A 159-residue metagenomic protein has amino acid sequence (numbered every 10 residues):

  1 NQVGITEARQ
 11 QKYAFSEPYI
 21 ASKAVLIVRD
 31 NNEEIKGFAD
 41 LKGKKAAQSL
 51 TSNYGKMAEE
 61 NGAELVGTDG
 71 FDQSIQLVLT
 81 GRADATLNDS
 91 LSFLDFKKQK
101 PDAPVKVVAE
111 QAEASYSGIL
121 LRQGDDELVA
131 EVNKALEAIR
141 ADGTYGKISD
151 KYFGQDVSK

Functional and structural regions predicted by a protein language model:
N1-D40: Acidic, polar ligand-binding/catalytic clefts
N1-K12, D84-E113: A ligand-binding cleft/hinge motif common to bilobed small-molecule-binding domains
N1-T6, R29, S49-N53, G70-F71 (+2 more regions): Beta->alpha turn/N-cap motifs
K12-A14, A39-D40, E60, D72-S92 (+1 more regions): Short helices/loops that flank or line small-molecule/ion binding pockets
A21-V28, L94-E137, Q155-K159: Periplasmic-binding protein-like
E33, L50-T51, V66-T80, S115: Short helix-initiation/N-cap motifs at beta->coil->alpha
F38-L50, G55: Short loop->beta-strand "edge-of-pocket" segments that line small-molecule binding or catalytic clefts across diverse
N53-V66, V105-V108, E131-K159: Ligand-binding clefts/hinges and TM-proximal coupling segments of bilobed small-molecule sensing domains
